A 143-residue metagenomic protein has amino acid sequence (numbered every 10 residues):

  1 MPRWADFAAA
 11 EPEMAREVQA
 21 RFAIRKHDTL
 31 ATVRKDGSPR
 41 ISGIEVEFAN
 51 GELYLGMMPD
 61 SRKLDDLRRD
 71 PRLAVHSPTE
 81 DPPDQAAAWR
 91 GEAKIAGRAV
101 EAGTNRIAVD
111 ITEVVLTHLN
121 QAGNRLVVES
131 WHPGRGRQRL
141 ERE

Functional and structural regions predicted by a protein language model:
M1-I24, R135-G136: Extreme N-terminal tail/first-helix region
W4-A5, P59-V115, N120-A122: Short, structured beta-strand-loop surface elements
R25-P59, L67, V75-S77: Short beta-strand segments
I41-G43, R90-A96, V128: Well-ordered beta-strand positions in beta-sheet-rich domains
I44, K63, R98, T104 (+2 more regions): Residue-level recognition of conserved structural "scaffold" positions that shape functional pockets and channels
D110-T112, Q121-E143: Flexible glycine-rich active-site/ligand-binding loops centered on an Asp-His dyad
